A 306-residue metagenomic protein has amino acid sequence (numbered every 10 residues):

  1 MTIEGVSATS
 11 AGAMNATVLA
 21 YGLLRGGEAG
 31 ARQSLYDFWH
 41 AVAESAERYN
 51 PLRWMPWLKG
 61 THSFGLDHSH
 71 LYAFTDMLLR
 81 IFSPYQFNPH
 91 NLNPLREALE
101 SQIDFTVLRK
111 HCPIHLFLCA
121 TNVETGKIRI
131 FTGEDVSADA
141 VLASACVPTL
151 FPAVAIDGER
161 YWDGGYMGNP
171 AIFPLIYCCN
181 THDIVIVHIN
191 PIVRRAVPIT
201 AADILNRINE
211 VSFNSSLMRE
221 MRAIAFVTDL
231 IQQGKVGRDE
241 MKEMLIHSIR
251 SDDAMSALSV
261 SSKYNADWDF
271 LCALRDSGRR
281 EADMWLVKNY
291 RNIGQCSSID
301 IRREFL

Functional and structural regions predicted by a protein language model:
M1-F87, N93, L99, S137-A143 (+4 more regions): Patatin-like phospholipase
T2-G5, E159-R160, M244: Short active-site oxyanion
S7, C119, V185-V187, L245-I249: Hydrophobic/aromatic beta-strand patches that form the interior of the parallel beta-sheet core in alpha/beta enzyme
A29, P89-N93, D135, N169 (+3 more regions): Electropositive phosphate-/nucleotide-binding environments in soluble metabolic enzymes
W57-S63, L116-V123, C296-L306: Amphipathic alpha-helical surface "interface" segments used for docking/oligomerization or membrane association within
L79, P94, A98-L99, T228-L306: C-terminal helical/tail subdomains of lipid-metabolizing enzymes
L79-H182, I186-V187, V193-D203: Active-site gating loop/helix substructures
P198-V227: Acidic, Ser/Thr-rich peripheral helices and adjacent loops at domain boundaries
